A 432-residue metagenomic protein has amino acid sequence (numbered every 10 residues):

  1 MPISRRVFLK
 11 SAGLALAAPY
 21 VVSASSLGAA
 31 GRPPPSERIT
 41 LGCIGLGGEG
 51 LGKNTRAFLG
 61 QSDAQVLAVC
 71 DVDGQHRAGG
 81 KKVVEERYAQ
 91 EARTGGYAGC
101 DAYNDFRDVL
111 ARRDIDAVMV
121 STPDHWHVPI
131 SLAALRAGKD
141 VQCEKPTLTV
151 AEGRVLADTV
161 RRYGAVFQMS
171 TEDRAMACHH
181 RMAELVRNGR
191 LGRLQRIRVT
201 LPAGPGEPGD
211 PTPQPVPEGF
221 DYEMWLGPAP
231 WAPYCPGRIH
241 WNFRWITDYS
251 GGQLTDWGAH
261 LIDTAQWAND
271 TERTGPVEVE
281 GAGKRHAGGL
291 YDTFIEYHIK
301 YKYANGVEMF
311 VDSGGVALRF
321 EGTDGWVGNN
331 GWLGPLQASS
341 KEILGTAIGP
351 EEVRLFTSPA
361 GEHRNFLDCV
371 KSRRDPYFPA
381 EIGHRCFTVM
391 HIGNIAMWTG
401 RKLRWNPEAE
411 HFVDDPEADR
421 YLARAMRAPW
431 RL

Functional and structural regions predicted by a protein language model:
M1-D140, L148, R154-F167: N-terminal glycine-/serine-/threonine-rich beta1-alpha1-beta2 phosphate-ribose binding loop of Rossmann-like
L9, K81, E85, R107-L110 (+11 more regions): Non-transmembrane alpha-helical segments in soluble domains of secreted/periplasmic/extracellular proteins
S11-A15, Y20-V21, G28-A29, G52-N54 (+4 more regions): C-terminal helical cap and adjacent loop that interface with cofactors, partners, or active-site loops
T40-C43, V66-C70, M119-V120, Q142-C143 (+6 more regions): Structural recognition of the beta-strand scaffold that forms the well-ordered cores of secreted hydrolase catalytic
G45, R190-G209, D221-C235, V277-H286 (+1 more regions): NAD(P)-dependent dehydrogenases' Rossmann-like dinucleotide-binding region
D140, E144-D221: A contiguous active-site-proximal alpha/beta segment in oxidoreductase catalytic domains
M176-V199, P211, D248, T255-K284 (+2 more regions): Oxidoreductase and adenylate-handling cofactor-binding alpha/beta cores
E223-N305: Rossmann-like dinucleotide-binding domain that binds NAD(P)(H)
